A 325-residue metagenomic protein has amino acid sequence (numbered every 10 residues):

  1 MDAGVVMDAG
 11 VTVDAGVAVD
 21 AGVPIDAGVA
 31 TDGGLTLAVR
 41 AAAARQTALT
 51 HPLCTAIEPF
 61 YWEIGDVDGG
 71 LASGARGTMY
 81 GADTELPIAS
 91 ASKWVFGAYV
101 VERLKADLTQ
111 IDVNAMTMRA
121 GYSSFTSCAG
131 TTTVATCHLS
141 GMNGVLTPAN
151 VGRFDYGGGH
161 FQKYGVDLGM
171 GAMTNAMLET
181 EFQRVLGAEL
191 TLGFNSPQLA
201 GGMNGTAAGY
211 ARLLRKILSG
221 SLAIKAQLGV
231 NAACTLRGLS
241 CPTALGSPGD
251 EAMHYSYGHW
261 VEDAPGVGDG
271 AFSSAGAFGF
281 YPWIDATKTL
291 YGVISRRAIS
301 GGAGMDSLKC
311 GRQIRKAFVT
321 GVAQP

Functional and structural regions predicted by a protein language model:
M1-G33: Ser/Thr-rich, Pro/Gly/Ala-heavy low-complexity intrinsically disordered linkers and tails of secreted extracellular
G34-L37, G268-P325: Structured C-terminal helix/loop/strand segments within mature extracytoplasmic catalytic/sensor domains
R40, A44, Q110-A223: Active-site-adjacent helix/loop patches that line small-molecule binding or acyl-intermediate pockets
R40-A82, L86, Y281-D285, Y291-S295: A short, well-structured edge-of-sheet supersecondary motif
G69, G121-S123, F161, I217-G220 (+2 more regions): Solvent-exposed loop/turn segments at secondary-structure junctions within structured extracellular/periplasmic domains
E85-T109, Q162-G169, Y210, T289: Active-site SXXK
T131-A149, A233-D250, A323-Q324: Surface-exposed intrinsically disordered loops and tails
G201, N231-I294: Active-site Gly/Thr loop motif
